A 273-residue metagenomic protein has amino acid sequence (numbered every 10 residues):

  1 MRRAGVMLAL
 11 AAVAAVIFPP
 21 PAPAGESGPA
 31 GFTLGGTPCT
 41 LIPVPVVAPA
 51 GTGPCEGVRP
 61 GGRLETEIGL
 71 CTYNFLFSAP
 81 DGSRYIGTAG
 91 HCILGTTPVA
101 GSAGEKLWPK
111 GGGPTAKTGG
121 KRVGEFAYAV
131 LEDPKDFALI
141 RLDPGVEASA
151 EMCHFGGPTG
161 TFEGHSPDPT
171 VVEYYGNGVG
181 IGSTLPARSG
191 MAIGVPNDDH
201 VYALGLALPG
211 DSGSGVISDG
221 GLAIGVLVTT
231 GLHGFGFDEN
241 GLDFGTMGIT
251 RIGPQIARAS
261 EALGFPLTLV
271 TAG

Functional and structural regions predicted by a protein language model:
M1-G25: Secretory targeting and sorting signals
A22-P60, G101, P114, G245-G273: Composition-driven, intrinsically disordered low-complexity tracts enriched in small residues
E56-R59, E65-G194, S218-D219: Serine endopeptidase catalytic core focused on the charge-relay Asp
A89-L94, V179, P209, G225-G234: Short beta->alpha transition motifs characteristic of CBS
P134, S166, A207-D211, T250: Soluble non-cytosolic domains of exported or imported proteins
L142-E151, T159, V228-G273: C-terminal cap/linker of serine protease catalytic domains
P186-A203, L242-I249: Mature hydrolase/peptidase catalytic cores and their serpin-fold inhibitory cores, especially in secreted
G205-L227, G236: Catalytic nucleophile loop of clan PA
